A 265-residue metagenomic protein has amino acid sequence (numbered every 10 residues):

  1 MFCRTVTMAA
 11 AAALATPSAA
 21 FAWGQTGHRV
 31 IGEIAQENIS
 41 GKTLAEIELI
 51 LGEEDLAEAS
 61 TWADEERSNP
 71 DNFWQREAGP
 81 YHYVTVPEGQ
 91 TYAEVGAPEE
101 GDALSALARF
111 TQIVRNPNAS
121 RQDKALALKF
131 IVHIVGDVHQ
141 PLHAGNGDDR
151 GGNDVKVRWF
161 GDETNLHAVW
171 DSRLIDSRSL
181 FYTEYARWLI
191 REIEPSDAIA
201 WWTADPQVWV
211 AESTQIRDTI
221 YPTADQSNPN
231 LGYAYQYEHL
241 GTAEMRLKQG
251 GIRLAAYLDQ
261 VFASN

Functional and structural regions predicted by a protein language model:
M1-T7: Bacterial N-terminal signal peptides that target proteins for export
A15-A19: N-terminal signal peptide c-region/cleavage motif recognized by signal peptidases
F21-I134, P141-N265: N-terminal, motif-rich segments that launch catalysis or mediate targeting to/interaction with membranes, typified by
